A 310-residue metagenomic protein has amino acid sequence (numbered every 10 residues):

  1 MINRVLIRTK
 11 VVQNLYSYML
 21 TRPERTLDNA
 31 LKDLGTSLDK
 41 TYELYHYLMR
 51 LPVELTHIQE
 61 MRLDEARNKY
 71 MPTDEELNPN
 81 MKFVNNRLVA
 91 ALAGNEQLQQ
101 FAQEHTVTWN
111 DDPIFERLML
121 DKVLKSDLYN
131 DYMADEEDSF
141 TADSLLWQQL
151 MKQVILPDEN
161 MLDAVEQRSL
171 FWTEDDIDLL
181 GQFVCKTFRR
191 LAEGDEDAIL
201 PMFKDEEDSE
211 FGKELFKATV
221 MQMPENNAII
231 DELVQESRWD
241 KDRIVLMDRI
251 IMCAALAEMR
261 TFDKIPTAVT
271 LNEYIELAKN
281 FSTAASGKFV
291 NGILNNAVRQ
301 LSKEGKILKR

Functional and structural regions predicted by a protein language model:
M1-R310: Class I Rossmann-like S-adenosyl-L-methionine
